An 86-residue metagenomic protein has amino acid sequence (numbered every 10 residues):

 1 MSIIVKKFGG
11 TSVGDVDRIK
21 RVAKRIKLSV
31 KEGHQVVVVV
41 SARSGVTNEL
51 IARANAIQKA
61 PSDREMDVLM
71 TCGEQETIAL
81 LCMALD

Functional and structural regions predicted by a protein language model:
M1-D86: Nucleotide/pyrophosphate-binding catalytic subdomain
